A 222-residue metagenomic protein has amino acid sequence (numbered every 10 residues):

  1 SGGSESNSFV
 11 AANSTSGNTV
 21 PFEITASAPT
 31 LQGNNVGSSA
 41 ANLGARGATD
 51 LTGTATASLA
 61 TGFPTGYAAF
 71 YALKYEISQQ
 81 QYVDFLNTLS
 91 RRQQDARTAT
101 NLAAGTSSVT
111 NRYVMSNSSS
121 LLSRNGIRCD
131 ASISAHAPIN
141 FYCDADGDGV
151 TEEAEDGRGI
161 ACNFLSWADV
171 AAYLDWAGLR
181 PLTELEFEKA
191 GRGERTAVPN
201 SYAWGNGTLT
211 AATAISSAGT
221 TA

Functional and structural regions predicted by a protein language model:
S1-L185, R192, A197-P199: Extended beta-strand/loop cores of jelly-roll/beta-sandwich
F187-A222: An exposed tryptophan-centered "aromatic clamp" motif
